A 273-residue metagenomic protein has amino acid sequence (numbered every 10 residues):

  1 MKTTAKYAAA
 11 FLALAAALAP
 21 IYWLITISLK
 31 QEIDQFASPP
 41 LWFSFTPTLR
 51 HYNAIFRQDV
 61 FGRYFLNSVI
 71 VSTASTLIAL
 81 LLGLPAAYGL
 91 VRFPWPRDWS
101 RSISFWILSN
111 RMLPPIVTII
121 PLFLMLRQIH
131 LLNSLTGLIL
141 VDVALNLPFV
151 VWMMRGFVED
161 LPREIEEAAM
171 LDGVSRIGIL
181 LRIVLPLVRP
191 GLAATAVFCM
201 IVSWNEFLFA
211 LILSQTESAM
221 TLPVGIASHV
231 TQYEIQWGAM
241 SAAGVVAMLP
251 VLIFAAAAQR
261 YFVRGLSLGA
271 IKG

Functional and structural regions predicted by a protein language model:
T3-G273: A structural signal for multi-pass alpha-helical bundles of membrane permease subunits that mediate small-molecule
